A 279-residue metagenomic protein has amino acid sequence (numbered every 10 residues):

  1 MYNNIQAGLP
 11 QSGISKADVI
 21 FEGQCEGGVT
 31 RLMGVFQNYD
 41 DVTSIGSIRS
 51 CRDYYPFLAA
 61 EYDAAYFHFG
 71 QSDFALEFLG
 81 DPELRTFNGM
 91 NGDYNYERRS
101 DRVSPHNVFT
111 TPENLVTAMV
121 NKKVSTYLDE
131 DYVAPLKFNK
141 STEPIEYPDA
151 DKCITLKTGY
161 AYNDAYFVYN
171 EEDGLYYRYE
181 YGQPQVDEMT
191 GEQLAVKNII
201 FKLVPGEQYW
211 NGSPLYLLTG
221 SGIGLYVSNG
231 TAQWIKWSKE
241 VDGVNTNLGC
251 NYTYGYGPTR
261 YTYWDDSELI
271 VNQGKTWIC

Functional and structural regions predicted by a protein language model:
Y2-F21, E26-C279: A surface/extracellular/periplasmic glyco- and lipid-processing/surface-interacting theme
